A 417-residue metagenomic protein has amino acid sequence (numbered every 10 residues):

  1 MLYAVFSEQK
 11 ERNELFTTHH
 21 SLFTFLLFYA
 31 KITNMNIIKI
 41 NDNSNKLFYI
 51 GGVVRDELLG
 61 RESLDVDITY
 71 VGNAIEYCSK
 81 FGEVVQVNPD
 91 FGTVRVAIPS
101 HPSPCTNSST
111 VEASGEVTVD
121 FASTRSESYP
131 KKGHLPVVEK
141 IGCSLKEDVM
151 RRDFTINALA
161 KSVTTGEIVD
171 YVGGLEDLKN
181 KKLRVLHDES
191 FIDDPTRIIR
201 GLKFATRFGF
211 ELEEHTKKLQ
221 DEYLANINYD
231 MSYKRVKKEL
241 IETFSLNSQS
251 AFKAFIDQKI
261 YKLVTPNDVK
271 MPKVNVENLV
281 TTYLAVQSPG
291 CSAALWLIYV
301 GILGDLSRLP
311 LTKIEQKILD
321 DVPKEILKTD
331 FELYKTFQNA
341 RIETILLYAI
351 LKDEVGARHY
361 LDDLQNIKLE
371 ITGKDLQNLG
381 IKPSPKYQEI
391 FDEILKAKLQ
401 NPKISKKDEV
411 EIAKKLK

Functional and structural regions predicted by a protein language model:
L2, T18-S21, F25-K417: Catalytic cores of the polymerase beta-like nucleotidyltransferase superfamily and closely associated nucleotide
